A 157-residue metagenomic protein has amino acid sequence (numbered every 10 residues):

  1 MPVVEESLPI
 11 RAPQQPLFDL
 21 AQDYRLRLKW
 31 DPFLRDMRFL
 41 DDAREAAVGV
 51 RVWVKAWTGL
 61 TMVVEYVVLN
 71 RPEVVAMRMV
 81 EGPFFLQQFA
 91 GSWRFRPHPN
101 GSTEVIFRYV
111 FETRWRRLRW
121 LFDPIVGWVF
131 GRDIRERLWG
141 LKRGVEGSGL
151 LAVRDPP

Functional and structural regions predicted by a protein language model:
M1-R44, P157: Hydrophobic ligand-binding cavity/cleft-lining segments
E6-L8, M62-V68, F89-P97: Hydrophobic/aromatic beta-strand elements that line small-molecule binding cavities or substrate pockets in beta-rich
I10, T58-L60, F111-W115: Beta-strand elements of well-folded, non-transmembrane domains
P13-Q15, V67-P72, R94-E104: A short, structured loop/turn motif at beta-sheet edges
F39, G140-P157: Short, highly charged C-terminal tails/helix-capping segments
A46, T58, P83-Q87: Short glycine/serine/proline-enriched coil/turn segments at secondary-structure junctions
V50-W57, A76-G82: Short beta-strand segments that buttress and anchor functional surface loops
V80-R132, E136, R143, A152-R154: Beta-strand/loop substructures that line and gate deep hydrophobic ligand-binding cavities in soluble
